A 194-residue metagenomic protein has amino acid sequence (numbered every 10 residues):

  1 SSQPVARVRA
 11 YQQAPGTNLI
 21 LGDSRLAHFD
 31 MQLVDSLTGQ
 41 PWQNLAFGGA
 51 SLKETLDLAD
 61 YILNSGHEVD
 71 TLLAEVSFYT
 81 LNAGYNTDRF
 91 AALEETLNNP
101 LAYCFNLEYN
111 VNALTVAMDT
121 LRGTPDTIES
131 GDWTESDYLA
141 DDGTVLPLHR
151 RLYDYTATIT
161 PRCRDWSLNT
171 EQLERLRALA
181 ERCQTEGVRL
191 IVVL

Functional and structural regions predicted by a protein language model:
S1-S2, S24-Q32, T144-R151: Short low-complexity stretches enriched in small and charged residues
S1-T17, K53: N-terminal secretory targeting modules
A6-R9, D57-D60, N64, E174-E181: Surface-exposed alpha-helical segments enriched in charged/polar residues
R9-Y11, L21, V188: N-terminal, helix-rich and Lys/Arg-enriched segments in bacterial and organellar proteins
Y11-Q12, D35, C183: Generic structural signal for beta-strand residues in well-ordered domains
P15, I20-Y109: Membrane-embedded segments
E75-V76, Y85-R189: Secreted/periplasmic serine-hydrolase-like ester/acetyl group-modifying domain
I191-L194: Short, conserved beta-strand edge motifs with alternating hydrophobic and charged residues
